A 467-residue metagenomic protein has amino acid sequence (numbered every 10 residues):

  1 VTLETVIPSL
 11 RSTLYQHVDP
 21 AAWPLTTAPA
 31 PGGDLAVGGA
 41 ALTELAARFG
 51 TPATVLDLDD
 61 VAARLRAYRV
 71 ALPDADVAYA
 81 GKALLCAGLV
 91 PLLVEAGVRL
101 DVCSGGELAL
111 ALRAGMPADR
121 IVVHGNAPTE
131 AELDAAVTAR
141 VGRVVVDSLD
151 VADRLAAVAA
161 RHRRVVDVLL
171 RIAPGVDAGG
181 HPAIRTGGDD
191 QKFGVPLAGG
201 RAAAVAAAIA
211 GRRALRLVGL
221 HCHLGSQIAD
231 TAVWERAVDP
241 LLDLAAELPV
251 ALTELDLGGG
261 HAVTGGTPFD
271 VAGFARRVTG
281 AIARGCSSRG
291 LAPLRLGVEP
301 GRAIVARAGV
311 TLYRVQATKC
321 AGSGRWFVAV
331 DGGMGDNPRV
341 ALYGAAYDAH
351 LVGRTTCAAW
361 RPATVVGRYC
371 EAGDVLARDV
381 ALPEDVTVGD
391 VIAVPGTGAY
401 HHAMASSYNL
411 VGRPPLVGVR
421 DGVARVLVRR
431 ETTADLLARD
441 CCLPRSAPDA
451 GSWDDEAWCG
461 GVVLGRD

Functional and structural regions predicted by a protein language model:
V1-D167, R212, R216, R420-D467: A charged N-terminal "starter" segment
T2-Q16, P174-A321, L382, N409 (+1 more regions): Active-site loop/helix belt of alpha/beta enzymes
A41, D57-D60, R64, Y68 (+19 more regions): General structural feature for long, well-ordered alpha-helical segments within catalytic domains of soluble enzymes
D76-A78, G97-R99, A118-V122, R143 (+7 more regions): Structural preference for beta-strand elements that scaffold enzyme active sites
A80-C86, C103-E107, N126-P128, L149-V151 (+7 more regions): Active-site beta-loop-alpha junctions enriched in small/polar residues
L89-V90, R113-A114, L133-T138, L155-V158 (+6 more regions): Short acidic, glycine/serine/threonine-rich loops at helix termini
M116-A118, G188, G412: Short, solvent-exposed loop/turn segments at the edges of secondary structure
R277, A283, L291-D467: Charged (often Lys/Glu-rich) extended helix/loop segments that serve as interaction or gating elements
